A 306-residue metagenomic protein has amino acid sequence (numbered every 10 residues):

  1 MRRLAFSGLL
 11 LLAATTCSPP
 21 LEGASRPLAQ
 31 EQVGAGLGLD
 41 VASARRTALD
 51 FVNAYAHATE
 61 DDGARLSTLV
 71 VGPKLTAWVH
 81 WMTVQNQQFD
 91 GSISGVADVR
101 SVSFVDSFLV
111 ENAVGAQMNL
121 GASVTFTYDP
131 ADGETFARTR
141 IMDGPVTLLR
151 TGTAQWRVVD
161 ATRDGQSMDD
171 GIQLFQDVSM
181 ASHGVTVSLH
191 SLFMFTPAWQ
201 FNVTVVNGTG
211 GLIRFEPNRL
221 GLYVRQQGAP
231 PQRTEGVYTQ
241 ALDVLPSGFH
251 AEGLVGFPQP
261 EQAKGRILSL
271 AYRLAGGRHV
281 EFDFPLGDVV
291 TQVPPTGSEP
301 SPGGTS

Functional and structural regions predicted by a protein language model:
A13-T16: C-terminal motif of bacterial Sec signal peptides marking the signal peptidase cleavage site
P19-H57, T68: Short, low-complexity N-terminal intrinsically disordered segments enriched in polar/charged residues
G63-Q117, L222-Y223, P231-R233: Short solvent-exposed beta->alpha transition segments
G133-Q176, R278-F284: Short beta-strand edge/turn micro-motifs at domain boundaries
R163-G165, L212-G228: Short acidic, flexible loop segments centered on an aromatic residue
G165-F195: Low-complexity, acidic Ser/Thr/Pro/Gly-rich terminal tails and inter-domain linkers that flank the onset of structured
W199-N207: Short, well-ordered beta-strand segments enriched in hydrophobic/aromatic residues
P230-E281: Short, solvent-exposed, Trp/other aromatic-anchored flexible loops in extracytoplasmic proteins
